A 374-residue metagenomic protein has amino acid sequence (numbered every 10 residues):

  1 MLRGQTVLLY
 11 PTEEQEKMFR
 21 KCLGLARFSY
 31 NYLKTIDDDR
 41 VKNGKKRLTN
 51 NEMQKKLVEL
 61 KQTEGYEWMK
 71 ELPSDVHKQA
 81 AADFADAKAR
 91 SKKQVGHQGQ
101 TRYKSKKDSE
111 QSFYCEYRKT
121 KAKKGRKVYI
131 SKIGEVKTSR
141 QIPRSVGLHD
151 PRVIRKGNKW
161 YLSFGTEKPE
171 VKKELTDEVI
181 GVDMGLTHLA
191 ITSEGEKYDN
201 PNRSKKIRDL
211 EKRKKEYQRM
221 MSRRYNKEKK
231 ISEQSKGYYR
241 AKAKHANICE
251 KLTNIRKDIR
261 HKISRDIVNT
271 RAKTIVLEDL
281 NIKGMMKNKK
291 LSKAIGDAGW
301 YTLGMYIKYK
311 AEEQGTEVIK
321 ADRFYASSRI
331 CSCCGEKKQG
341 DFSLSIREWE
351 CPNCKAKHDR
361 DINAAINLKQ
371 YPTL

Functional and structural regions predicted by a protein language model:
M1-L374: Nucleic-acid substrate recognition interfaces
